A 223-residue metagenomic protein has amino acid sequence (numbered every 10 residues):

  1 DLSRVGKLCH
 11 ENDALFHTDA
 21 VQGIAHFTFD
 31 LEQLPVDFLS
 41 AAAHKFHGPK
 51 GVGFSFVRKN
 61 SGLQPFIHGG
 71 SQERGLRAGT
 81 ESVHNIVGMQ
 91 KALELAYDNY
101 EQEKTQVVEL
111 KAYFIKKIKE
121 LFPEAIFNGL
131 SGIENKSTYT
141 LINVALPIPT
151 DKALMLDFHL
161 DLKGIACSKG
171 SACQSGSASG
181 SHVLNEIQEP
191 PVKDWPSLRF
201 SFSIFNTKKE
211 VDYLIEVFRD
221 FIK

Functional and structural regions predicted by a protein language model:
D1-K223: Pyridoxal 5′-phosphate
